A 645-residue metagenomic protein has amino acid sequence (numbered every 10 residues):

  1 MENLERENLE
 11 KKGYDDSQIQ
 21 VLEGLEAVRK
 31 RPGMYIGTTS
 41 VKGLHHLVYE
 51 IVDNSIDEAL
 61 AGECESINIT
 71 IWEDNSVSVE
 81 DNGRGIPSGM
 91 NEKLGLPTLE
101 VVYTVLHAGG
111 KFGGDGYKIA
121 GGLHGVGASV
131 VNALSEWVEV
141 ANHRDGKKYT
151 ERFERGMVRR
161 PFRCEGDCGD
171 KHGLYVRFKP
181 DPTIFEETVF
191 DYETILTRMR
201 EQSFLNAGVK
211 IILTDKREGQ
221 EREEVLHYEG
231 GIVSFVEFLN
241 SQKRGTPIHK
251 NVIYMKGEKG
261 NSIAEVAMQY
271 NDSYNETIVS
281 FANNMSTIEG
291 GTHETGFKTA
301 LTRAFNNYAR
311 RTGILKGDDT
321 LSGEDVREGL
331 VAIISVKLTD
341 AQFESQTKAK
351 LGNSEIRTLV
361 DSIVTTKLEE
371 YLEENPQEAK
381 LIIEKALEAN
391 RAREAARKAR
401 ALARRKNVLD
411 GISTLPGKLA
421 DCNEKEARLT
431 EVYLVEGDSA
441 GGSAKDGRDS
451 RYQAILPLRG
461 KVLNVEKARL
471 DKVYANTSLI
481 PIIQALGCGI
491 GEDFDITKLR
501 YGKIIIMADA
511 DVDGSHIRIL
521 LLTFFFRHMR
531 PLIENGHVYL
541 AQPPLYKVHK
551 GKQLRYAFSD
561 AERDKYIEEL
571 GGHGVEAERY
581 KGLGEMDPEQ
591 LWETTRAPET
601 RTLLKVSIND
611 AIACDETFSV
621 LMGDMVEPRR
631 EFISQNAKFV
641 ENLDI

Functional and structural regions predicted by a protein language model:
M1-Q18, L25, Y49, D57-A59 (+12 more regions): GHKL-family ATPase ATP-binding module
K30-Y49: Conserved short strand/loop->alpha-helix "switch" segment adjacent to the catalytic nucleotide/phosphoryl-transfer site
A61-E63, S88-N91, K445, I517: Conserved ATPase-coupling elements of RecA-like P-loop NTPase cores
W72, V79-G83, P87, I506-R518: Catalytic palm subdomain of template-directed nucleic-acid polymerases, centered on the conserved carboxylate motif
I86-G109: Short conserved segment of the HATPase_c
R391-G411, E426-E431, G442, D446-R448 (+2 more regions): C-terminal interaction appendages of subunits in large macromolecular complexes
